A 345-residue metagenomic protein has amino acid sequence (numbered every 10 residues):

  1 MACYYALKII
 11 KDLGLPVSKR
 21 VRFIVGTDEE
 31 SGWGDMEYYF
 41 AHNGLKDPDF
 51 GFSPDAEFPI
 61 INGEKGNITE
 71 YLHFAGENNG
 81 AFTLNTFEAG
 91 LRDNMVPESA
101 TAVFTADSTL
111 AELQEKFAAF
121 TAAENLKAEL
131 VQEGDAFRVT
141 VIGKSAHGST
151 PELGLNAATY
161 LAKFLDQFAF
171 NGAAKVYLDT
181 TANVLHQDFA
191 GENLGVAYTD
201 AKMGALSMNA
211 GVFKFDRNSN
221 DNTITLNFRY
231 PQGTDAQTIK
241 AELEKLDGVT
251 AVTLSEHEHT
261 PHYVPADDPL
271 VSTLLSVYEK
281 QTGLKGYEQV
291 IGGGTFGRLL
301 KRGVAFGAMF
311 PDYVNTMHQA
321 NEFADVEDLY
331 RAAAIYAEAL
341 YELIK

Functional and structural regions predicted by a protein language model:
M1-E77, Q114, A190-K202: Acidic/histidine-rich catalytic neighborhood of metal-dependent amide-processing enzymes
S18-R22, K127, K285-Y287: Residues at or immediately flanking beta-strands
G26, V103-D107, N227-R229: Short hydrophobic/aromatic beta-strand micro-patches that form the beta-sheet surface supporting nucleotide- or nucleic
T27-S31, K144, G294-F296: Short, internal active-site loops enriched in acidic
D35, P97, T316-A320: Short acidic, glycine/proline-rich loop/turn micro-motifs
E57-P59, E88-R92, K214, I291-T295: Short, solvent-exposed loop/turn elements at beta->coil junctions and helix N-caps that rim active or binding pockets
N62-E88, D93-K144, G148-M208, D235-T250: Acidic-enriched catalytic cores of C-N bond-cleaving enzymes acting on peptides and small amides
S149-N220, T225, R229-E244, T250-K345: An extended, acidic, His-containing surface patch that forms the Zn2+-binding/catalytic region of metallohydrolases
